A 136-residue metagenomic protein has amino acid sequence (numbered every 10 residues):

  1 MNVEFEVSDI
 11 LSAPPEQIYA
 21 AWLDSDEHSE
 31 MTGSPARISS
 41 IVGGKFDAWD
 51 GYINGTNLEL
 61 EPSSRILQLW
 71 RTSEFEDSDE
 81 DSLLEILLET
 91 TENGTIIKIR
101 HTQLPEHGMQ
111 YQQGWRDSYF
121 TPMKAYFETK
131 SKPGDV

Functional and structural regions predicted by a protein language model:
M1-R37: Hydrophobic ligand-binding cavity/cleft-lining segments
N2-E4, D9, E16-Q17, I41-G44 (+6 more regions): Charge-dense, helix-prone N-terminal extensions
E6, S34, K45, Q103 (+1 more regions): Conserved short-loop catalytic and cofactor-binding motifs
A13, K45-W49, Q110: Alpha-helical scaffold segments that form or flank carboxylate-/histidine-based iron centers
W22, W70, W115-R116: Signature tryptophan residues that serve as conserved aromatic anchors
S29, R37, D47, G51-I96 (+1 more regions): Hydrophobic-ligand binding "helix-grip"
Q103-V136: A conserved amphipathic terminal alpha-helix motif
